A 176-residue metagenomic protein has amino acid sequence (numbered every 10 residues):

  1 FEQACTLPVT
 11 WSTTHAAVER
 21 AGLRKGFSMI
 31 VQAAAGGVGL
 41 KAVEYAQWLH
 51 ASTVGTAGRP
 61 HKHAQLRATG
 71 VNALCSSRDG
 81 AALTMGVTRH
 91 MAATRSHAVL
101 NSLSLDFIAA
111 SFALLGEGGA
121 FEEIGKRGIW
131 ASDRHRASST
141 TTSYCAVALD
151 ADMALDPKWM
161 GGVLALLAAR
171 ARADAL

Functional and structural regions predicted by a protein language model:
F1-L176: 4′-phosphopantetheine-dependent carrier domains
